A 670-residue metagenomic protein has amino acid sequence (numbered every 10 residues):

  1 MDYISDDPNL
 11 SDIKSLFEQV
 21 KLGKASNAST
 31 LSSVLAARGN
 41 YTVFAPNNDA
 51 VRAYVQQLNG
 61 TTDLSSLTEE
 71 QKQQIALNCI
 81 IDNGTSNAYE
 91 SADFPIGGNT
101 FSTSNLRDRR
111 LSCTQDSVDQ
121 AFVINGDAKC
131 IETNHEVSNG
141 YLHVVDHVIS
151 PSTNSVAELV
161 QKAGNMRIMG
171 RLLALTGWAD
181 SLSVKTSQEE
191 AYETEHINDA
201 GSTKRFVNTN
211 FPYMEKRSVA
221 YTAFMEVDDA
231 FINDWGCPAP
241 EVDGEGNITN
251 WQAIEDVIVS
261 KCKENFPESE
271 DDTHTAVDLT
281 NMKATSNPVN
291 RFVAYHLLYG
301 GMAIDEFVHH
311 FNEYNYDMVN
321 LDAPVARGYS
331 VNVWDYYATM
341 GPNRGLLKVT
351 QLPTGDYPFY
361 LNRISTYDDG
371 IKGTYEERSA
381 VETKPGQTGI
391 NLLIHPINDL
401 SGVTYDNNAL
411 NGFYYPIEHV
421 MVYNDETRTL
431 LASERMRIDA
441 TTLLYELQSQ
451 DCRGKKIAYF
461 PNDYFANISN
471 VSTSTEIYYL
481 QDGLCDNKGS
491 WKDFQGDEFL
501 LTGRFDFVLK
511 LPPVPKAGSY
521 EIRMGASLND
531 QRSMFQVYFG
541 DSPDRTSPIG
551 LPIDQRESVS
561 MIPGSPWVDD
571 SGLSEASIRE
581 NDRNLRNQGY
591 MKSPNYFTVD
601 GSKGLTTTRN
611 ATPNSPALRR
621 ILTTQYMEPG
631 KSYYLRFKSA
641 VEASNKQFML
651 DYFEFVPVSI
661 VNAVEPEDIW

Functional and structural regions predicted by a protein language model:
M1-S104, V118-Q120, I131, S152-E193 (+6 more regions): Acidic/polar, low-complexity intrinsically disordered N-terminal segments immediately downstream of a Sec signal
V20-K21, L172-S218, A458-R504: Conserved, compact domain cores that house catalytic/ligand-binding motifs in diverse enzymes and effector modules
L35-A37, N105, D116, E136-V137 (+2 more regions): Extracellular/periplasmic catalytic domains that process cell-envelope and extracellular macromolecules
F44-Y54, E136-P151, F224-D234, T404-Y423 (+1 more regions): FKBP-type peptidyl-prolyl cis-trans isomerase
R52-A128, G244-D399: Aromatic/histidine-rich interaction motifs
G177-H196, N233-K261, D541-S571: Internal, charge-rich low-complexity segments
E193-R217, C237-P240, N247-N250, E270-D278 (+1 more regions): Non-catalytic, alpha-helical, charged scaffold/linker segments that couple or flank catalytic or architectural cores
K372, E376-T388, V420-W670: Extracytoplasmic
